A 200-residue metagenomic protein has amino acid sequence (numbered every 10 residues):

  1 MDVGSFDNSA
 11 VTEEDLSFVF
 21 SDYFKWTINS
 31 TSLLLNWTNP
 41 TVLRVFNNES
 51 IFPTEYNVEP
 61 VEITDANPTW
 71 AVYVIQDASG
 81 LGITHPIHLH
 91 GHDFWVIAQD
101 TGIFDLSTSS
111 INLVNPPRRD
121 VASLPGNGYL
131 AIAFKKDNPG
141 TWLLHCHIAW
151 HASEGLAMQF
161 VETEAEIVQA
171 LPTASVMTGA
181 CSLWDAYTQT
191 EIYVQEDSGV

Functional and structural regions predicted by a protein language model:
M1-A133, S175-V200: Edge beta-strand plus adjacent loop/short-helix module at the start of the mature soluble/periplasmic domain
Q76, K135-D137, T163: Solvent-exposed residues in well-ordered beta-strands and their adjoining turns, especially edge/terminal strands
H85, L156-M158: Extracytoplasmic/periplasmic beta-strand context in beta-sandwich domains, especially the cupredoxin/COX2 CuA-binding
G91, C146-I148, E164: A mature extracytoplasmic/lumenal domain signature
D137-A149: Short, surface-exposed ligand- or partner-binding patches at beta-edge/loop junctions that are enriched in aromatics
W150-G155: Short acidic/polar inter-strand loop motif in beta-rich domains
M158-E164: Interdomain boundary/hinge segments at the C-termini of tandem beta-sandwich modules
E166-V176: Low-complexity, Pro/Ser/Thr- and charge-rich linker/hinge segments at domain boundaries
